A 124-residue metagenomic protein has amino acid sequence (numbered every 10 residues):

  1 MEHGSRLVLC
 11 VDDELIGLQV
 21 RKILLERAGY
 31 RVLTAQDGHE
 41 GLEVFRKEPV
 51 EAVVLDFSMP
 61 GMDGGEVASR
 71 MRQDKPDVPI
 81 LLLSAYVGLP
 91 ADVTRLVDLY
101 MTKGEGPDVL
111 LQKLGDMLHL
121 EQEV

Functional and structural regions predicted by a protein language model:
M1-L7, G106-V124: Non-catalytic signal-transmission and effector/linker regions of two-component phosphorelay proteins
D12, D56: Active-site residues of response regulator receiver
L15-L33: Two-component/phosphorelay signaling modules centered on CheY-like receiver
Q36-E40, D63-V67: Acidic catalytic/metal-coordinating carboxylates
R46-E48, M71-D77, R95: Conserved phosphotransfer cores of two-component systems
E48-V54: Active-site beta3 strand of CheY-like receiver
M59: Receiver (REC) domain active-site loop signature in two-component systems and cognate sites in sensor histidine kinases
